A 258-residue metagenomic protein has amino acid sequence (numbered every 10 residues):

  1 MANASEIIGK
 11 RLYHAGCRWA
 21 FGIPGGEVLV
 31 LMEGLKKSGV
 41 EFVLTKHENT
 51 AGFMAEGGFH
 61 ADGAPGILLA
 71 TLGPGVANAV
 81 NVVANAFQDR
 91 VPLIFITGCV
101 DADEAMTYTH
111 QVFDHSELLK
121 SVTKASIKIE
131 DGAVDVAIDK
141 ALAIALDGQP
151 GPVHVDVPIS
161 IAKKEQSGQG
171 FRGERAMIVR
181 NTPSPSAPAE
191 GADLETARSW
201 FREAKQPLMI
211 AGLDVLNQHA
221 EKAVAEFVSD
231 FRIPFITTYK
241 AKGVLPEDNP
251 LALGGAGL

Functional and structural regions predicted by a protein language model:
M1-L258: N-terminal alpha/beta PP-like core and its mobile active-site loop of ThDP/TPP-dependent enzymes
